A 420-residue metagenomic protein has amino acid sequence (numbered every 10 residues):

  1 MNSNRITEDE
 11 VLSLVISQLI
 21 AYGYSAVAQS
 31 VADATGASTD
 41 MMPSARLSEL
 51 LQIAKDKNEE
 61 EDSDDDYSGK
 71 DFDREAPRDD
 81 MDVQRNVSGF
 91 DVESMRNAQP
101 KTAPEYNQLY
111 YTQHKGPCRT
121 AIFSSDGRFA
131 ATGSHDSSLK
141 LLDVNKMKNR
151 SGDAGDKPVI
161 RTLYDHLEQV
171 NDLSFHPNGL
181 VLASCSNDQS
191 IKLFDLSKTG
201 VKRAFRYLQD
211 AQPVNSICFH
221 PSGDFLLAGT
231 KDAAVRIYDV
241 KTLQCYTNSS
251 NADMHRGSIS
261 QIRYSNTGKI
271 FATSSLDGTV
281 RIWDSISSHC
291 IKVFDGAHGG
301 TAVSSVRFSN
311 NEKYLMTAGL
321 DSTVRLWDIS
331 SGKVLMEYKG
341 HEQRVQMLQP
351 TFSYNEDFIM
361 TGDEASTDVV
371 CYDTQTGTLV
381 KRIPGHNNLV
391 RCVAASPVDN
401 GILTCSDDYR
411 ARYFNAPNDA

Functional and structural regions predicted by a protein language model:
M1-Y106: Eukaryotic adaptor/scaffold assembly regions
N97-N107, L141-I160, L167-E168, Q189-V214 (+9 more regions): Per-blade loop-tip surfaces of WD-repeat and WD-like beta-propellers in eukaryotic adaptors/scaffolds
Y110-S137: Beta-strand-rich domains and repeat architectures in extracellular enzymes and scaffolds, especially beta-propellers
G116-I122, E168-S174, A211-F219, R256-Y264 (+3 more regions): Canonical WD40 repeat/beta-propeller blade segments in eukaryotic WD-repeat proteins
P117, R128, L142-D143, L180: Alpha-solenoid helical-repeat scaffolds
A121-G127, L173-G179, I217-D224, R263-K269 (+5 more regions): Loop/turn segments within WD40 beta-propeller blades
G133-D136, S184-D188, G229-D232, S274-D277 (+3 more regions): Conserved strand-to-loop turn within each blade of WD40 beta-propeller repeats
R391-A420: Blade-level signature of beta-propeller repeat domains, shared across WD40, Kelch, NHL, RCC1 and BNR/Asp-box propellers
